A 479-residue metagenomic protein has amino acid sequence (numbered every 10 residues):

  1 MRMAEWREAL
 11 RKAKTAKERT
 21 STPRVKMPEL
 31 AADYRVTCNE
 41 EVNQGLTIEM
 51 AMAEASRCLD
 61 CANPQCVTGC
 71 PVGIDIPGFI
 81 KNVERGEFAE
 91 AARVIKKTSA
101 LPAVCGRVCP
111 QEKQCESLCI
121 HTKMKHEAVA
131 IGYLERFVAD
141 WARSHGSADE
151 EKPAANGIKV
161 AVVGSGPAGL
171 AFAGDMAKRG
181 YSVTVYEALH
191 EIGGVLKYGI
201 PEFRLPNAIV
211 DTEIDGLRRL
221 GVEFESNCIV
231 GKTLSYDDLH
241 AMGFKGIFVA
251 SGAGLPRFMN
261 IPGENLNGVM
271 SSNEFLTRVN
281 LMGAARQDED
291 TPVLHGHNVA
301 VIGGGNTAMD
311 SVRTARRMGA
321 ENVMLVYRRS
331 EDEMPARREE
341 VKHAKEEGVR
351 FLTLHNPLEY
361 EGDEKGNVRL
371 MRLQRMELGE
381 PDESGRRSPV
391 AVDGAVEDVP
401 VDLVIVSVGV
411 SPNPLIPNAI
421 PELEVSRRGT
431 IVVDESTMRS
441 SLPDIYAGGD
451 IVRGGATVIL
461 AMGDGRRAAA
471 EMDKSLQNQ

Functional and structural regions predicted by a protein language model:
R35-E54, I74-R107, K125-K152, V279-N280: Ferredoxin-type iron-sulfur electron-transfer modules in oxidoreductases and energy-metabolism complexes
D60-R85, V104-R136, T184, E191 (+1 more regions): Iron-sulfur cluster-binding cysteine motifs and their immediate structural context in ferredoxin-like electron-transfer
E90, A154, K159-V163, D211-I261 (+4 more regions): Feature captures the FAD/FMN-dependent oxidoreductase FAD-binding
F137-A154, T212-K232, P256-M318, S426-S436 (+1 more regions): Glycine-rich dinucleotide-binding loop and its adjacent helix/turn
I158-T184, A308-R316: N-terminal Rossmann-like FAD-binding beta1-loop-alpha1 element of flavoenzymes
V185, L189-F224, V312-E359, Q479: Rossmann-like dinucleotide-binding cores of NAD(P)H-dependent redox enzymes
N265-G296, P381-G455: FAD-site-proximal beta/loop scaffold in flavoenzymes
S311, I451-N478: A conserved FAD-binding loop/helix module that cradles the flavin
